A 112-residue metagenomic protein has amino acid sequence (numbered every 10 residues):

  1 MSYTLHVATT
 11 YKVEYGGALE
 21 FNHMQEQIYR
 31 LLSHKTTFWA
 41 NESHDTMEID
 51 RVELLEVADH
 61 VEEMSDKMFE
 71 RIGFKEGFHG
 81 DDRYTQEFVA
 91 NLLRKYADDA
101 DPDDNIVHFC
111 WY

Functional and structural regions predicted by a protein language model:
M1-N105, W111-Y112: Acidic (Asp/Glu-rich) sequence patches and key acidic residues that form negatively charged surfaces used
